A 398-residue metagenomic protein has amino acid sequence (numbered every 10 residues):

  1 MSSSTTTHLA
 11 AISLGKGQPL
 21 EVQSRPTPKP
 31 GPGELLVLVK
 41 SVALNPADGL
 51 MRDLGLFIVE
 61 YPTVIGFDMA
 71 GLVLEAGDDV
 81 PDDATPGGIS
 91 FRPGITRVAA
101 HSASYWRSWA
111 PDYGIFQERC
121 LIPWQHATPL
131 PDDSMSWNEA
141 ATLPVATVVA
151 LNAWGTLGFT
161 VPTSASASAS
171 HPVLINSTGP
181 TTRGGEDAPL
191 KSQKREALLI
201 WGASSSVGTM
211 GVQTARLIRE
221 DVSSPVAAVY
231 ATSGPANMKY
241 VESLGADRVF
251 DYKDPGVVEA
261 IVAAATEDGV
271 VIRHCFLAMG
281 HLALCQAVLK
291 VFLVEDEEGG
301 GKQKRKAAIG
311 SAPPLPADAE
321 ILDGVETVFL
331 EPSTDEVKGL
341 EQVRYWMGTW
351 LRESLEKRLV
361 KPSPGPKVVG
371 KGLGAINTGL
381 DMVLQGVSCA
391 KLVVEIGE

Functional and structural regions predicted by a protein language model:
S2-G31, L38-E75, P81-E398: Terminal helix/beta-alpha structural elements that buttress the NAD(P)+-binding lobe
